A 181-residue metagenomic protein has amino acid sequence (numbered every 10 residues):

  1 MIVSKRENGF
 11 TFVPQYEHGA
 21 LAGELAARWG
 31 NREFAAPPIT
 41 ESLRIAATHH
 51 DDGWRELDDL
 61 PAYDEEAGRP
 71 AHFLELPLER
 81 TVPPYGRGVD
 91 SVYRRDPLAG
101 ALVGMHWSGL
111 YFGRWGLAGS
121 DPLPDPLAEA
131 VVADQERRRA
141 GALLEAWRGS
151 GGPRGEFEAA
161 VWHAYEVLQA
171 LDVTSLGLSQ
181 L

Functional and structural regions predicted by a protein language model:
I2-V13, G23-E24, S42-G155, V161-Q180: Divalent metal-dependent catalytic cores for phosphoryl transfer on phosphate-bearing substrates
E17, P38, Q169: Short, well-structured alpha-helical interface segments that form or flank functional binding sites
E17-N31: An active-site-proximal "capping" alpha-helix that borders the catalytic cofactor pocket
A35-L43: Short, glycine/acidic-rich hinge or "gate" loops at secondary-structure transitions that mediate conformational
